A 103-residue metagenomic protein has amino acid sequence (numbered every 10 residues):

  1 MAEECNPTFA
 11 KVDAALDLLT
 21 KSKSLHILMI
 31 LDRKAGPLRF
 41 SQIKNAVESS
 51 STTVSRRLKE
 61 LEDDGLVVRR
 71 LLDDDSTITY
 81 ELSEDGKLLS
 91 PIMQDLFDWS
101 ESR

Functional and structural regions predicted by a protein language model:
E3-V12, M29, E81, K87-R103: Amphipathic alpha-helical dimerization/coiled-coil segments that flank or bridge DNA-binding/regulatory modules
F9-T53, D74-E81: N-terminal helix-turn-helix DNA-binding core of bacterial DNA-binding proteins
E48, K59, P91-Q94: Solvent-exposed alpha-helix faces
V54, L58-E62: Basic amphipathic alpha-helical segments that dock to polyanions
E62-L72: A short, conserved structural fragment
